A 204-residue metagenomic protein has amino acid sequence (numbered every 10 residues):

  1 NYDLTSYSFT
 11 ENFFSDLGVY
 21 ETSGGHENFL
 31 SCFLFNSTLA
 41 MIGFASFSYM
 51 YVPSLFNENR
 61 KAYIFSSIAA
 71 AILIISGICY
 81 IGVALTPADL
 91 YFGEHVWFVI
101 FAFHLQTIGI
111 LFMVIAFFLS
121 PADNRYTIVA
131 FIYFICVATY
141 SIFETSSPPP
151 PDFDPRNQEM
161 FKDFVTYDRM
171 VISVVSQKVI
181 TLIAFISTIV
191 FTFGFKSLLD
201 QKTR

Functional and structural regions predicted by a protein language model:
N1-L4, P148: Helix-to-loop transition at the C-terminal end of transmembrane segments
D3-E27: Extracytosolic (periplasmic/ER-lumenal) interhelical loops and adjacent juxtamembrane/interface segments of multi-pass
S15, C32-A40, V96-T107, V171-A184: Alpha-helical transmembrane segments of polytopic membrane proteins
T22-L55: Individual transmembrane alpha-helix segments
A45-I74, K202-R204: Cytoplasmic juxtamembrane regions at transmembrane-helix boundaries
I64-C79, V129-T139: Transmembrane alpha-helical segments of multi-pass membrane proteins
I72-F118, A122: Membrane-proximal helix-loop-helix units in multi-pass membrane proteins
L111-R204: Terminal transmembrane helical module of multi-pass membrane proteins
